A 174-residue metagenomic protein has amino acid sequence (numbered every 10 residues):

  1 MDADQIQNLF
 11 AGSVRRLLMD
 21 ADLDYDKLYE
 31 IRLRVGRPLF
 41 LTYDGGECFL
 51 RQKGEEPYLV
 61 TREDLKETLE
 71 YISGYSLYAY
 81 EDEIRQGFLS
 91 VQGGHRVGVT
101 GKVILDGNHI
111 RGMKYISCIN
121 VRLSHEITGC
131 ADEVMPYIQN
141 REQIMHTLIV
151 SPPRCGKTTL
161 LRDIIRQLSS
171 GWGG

Functional and structural regions predicted by a protein language model:
M1-G93: N-terminal accessory targeting/assembly segments
Y75-Q143: P-loop NTP-binding catalytic core
H146: Walker A (P-loop) ATP-phosphate-binding motif of ABC ATPase nucleotide-binding domains
I149: Hydrophobic anchor at the beta1->P-loop junction of P-loop NTPases
P153: The conserved Walker
K157: Conserved lysine of the Walker
L160, I164: Hydrophobic positions on the alpha1 helix immediately C-terminal to the Walker A/P-loop
R166-G174: Post-Walker A helix-loop "phosphate-sensing" segment adjacent to the P-loop in P-loop NTPases
